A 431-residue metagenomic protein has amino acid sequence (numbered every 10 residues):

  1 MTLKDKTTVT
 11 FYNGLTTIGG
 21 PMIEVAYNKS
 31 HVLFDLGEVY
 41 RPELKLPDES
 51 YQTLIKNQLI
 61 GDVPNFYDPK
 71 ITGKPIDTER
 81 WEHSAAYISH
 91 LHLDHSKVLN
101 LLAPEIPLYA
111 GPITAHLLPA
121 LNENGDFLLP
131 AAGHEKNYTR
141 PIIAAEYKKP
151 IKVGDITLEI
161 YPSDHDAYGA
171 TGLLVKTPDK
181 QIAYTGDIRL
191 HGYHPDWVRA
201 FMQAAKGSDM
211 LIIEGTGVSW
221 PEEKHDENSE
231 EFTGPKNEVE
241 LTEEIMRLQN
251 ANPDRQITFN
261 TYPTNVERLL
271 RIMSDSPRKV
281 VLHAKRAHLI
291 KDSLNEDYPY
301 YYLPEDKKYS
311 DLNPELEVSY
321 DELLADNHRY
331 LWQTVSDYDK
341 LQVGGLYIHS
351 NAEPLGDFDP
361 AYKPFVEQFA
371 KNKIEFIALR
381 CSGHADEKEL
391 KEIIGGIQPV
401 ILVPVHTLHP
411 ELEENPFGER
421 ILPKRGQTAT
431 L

Functional and structural regions predicted by a protein language model:
M1-T2, Y12, T16-T17, S274-R278 (+2 more regions): C-terminal regulatory/interaction regions
T2-T17, P21-A85, D94, V98-T264 (+1 more regions): His/Asp/Glu-rich metal-coordinating catalytic cores of metallo-dependent phosphodiesterases/hydrolases acting on
G37-V39, E214-E223, K285-E296, R380-E389: Short connector loops at secondary-structure junctions
E43-K45, L118-E123, A170, Y193-P195 (+4 more regions): Short, charged, surface-exposed secondary-structure boundary motifs
I106-H116, I212, K279-L289, I348-N351 (+1 more regions): Short internal beta-strands
H116-P119, P221, A287-D292, L355-F358 (+1 more regions): Short, charged/polar "capping" segments at the starts of alpha-helices and the immediately preceding loops
D226-V335, D339-L341, V405: Hard-cation-handling environments
